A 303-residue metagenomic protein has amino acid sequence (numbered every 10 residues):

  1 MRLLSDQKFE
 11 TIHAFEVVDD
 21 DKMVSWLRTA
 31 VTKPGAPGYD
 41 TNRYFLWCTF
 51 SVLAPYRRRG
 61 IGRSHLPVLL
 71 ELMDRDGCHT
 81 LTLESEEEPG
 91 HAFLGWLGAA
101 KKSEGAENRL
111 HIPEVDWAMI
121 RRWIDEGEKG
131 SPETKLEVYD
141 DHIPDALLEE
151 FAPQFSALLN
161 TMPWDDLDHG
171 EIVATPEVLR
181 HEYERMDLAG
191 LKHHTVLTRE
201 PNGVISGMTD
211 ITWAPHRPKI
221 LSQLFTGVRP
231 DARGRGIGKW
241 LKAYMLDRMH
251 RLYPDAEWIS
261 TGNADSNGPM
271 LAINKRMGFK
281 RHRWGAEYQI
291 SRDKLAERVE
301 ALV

Functional and structural regions predicted by a protein language model:
M1-F15, D19-D20, S25-Y39, L159-I220 (+1 more regions): A conserved beta-strand-loop-helix scaffold within acyl/acetyltransferase catalytic domains
R28-T80: Long, hydrophobic/aromatic-enriched structural stretches that serve as scaffold segments
P34, E84-S85, A100-E114, K275-D293: Conserved catalytic-core motifs of GNAT/GCN5-like acyltransferases
V52, R58-D74, A92, W96 (+3 more regions): Conserved acetyl-CoA-binding loop-helix of GNAT-fold acetyltransferases
M73-E86, M249-G262: Conserved GNAT acetyl-CoA-binding A-motif
V115-E149, W164-D166, A296-V303: Conserved N-terminal entry element of GNAT/NAT acetyltransferase domains
L148, A152-F155, E182-Y183, K242: Hydrophobic alpha-helical core bundles mediating ligand binding, dimerization, or RNAP-core interactions
G207-T209, S222, R235, W240-K242 (+2 more regions): Conserved N-terminal glycine/acidic-rich loop preference
